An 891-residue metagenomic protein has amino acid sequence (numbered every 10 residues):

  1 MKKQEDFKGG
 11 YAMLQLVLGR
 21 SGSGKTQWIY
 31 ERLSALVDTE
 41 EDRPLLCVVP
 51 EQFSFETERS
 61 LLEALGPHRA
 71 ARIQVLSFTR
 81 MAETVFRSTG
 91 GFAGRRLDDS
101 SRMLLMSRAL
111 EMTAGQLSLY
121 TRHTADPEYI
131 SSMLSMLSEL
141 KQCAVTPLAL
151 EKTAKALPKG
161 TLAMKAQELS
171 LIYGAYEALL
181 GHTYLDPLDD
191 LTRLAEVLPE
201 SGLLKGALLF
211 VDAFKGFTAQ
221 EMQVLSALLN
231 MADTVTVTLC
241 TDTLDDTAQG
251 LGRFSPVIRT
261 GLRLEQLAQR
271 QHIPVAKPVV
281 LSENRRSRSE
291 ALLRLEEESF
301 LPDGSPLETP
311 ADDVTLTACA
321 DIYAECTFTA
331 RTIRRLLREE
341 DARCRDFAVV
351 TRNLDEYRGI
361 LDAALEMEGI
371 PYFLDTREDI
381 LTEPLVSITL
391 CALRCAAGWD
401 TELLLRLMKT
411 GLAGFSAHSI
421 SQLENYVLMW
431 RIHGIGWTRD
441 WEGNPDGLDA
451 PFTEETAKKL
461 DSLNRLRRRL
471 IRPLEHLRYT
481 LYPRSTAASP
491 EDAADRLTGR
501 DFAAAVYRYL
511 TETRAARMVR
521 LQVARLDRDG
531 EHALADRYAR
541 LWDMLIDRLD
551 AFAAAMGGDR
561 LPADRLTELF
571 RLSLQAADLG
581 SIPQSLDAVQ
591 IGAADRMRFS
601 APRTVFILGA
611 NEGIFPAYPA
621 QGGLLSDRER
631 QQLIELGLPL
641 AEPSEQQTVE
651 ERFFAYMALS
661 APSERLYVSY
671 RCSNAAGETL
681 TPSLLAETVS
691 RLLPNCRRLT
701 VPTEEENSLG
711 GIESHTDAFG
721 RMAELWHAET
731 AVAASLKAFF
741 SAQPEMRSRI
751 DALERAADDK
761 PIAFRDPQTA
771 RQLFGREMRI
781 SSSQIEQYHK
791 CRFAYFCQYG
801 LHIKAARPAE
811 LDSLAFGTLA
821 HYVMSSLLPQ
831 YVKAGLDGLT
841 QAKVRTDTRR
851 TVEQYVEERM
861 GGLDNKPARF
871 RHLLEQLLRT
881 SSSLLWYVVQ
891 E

Functional and structural regions predicted by a protein language model:
K2-A12: Short, Lys/Arg-enriched N-terminal segments with co-localized hydrophobic residues within the first ~10-30 amino acids
G10-V17, M112-A213, Q220, V224 (+2 more regions): Accessory N-terminal region flanking or inserted into the helicase ATPase core in nucleic-acid motor proteins
L14-R72, S77, G94, L225-S226 (+2 more regions): Anion-coordinating catalytic cores for phosphoryl-, nucleotidyl-, and glycosidic chemistry
D42-K152, G160, F796, L819: Conserved P-loop NTPase-based nucleic-acid remodeling module centered on helicase motor cores
D99-L119, E265-L281, W399-E424: Extended, charge-rich low-complexity interaction segments
A213-K215, L354: Conserved Walker B
K215-G216, D595: Catalytic acidic motif of RecA-like/P-loop NTPases
G216-E283: Extended, H/D-rich, highly charged conserved domains that either
